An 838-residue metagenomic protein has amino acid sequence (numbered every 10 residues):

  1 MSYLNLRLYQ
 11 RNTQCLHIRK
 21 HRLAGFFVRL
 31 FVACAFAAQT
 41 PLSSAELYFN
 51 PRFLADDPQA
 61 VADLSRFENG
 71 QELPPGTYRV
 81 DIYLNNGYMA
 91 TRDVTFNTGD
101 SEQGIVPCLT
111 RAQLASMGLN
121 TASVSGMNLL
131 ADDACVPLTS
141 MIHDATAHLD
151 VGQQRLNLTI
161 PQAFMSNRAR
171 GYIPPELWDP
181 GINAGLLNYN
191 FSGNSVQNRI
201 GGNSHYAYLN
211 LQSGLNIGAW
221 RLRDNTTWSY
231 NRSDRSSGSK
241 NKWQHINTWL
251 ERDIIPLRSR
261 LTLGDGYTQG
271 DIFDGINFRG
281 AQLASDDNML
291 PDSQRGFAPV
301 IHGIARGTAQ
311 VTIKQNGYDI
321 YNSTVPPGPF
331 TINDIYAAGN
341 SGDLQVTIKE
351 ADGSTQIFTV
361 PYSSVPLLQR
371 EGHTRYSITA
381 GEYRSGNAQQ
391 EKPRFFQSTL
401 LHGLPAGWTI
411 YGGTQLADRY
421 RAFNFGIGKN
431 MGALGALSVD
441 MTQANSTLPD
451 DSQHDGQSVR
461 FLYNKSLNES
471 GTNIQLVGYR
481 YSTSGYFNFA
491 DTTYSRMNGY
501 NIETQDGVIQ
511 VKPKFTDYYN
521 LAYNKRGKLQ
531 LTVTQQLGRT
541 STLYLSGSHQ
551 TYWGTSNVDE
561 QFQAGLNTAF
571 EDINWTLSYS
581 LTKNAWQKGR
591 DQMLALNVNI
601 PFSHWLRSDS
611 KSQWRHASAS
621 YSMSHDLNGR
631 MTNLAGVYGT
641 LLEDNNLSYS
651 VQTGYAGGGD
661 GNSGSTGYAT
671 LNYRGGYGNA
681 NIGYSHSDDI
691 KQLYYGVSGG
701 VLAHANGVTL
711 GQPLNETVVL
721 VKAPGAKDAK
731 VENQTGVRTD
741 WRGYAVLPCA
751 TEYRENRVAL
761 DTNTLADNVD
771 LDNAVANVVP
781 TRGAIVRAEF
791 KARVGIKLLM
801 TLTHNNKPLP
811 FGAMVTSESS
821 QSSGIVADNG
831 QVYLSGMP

Functional and structural regions predicted by a protein language model:
S2-R11, I18-R19, L30-A38, L42-F297 (+1 more regions): Post-signal-peptide, soluble extracytosolic/periplasmic N-terminal scaffold domains of envelope/secretory systems
P74-F96, G725-T735, N806-S819: Short, ordered, surface-exposed loop/turn motifs in non-cytosolic proteins
I82, G303, V719-A723, I796-N805: A short, amphipathic beta-strand motif
D93-T95, G736-Y744, S820-N829: Short, acidic Ser/Thr/Gly-rich low-complexity loop/linker segments typical of extracellular and cell-surface proteins
Q162, G181-R199, W220-R232, L261-D265 (+13 more regions): Transmembrane beta-strand segments that form the barrel wall of outer-membrane beta-barrel proteins
Y189, L211-L215, N247-R252, S398-H402 (+11 more regions): Residues on the lipid-exposed face of transmembrane beta-strands in outer-membrane beta-barrel proteins
N203-L209, K242-I246, F297, K392-F396 (+11 more regions): Residues that define the transmembrane beta-barrel architecture of outer-membrane proteins
D234-G238, G266-I276, S438-K525, L577-N597 (+3 more regions): Outer-membrane beta-barrel translocator/channel fold
